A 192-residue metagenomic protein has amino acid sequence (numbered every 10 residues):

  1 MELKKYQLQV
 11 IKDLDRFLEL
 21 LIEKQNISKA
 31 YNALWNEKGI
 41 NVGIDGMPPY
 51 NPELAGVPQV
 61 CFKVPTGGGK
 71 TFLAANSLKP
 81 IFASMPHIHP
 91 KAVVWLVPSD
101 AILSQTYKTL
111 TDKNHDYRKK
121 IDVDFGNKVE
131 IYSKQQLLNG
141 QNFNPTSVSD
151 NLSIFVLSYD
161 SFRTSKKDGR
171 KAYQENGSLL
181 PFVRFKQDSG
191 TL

Functional and structural regions predicted by a protein language model:
M1-L192: RecA-like P-loop NTPase motor core of helicase/translocase proteins
